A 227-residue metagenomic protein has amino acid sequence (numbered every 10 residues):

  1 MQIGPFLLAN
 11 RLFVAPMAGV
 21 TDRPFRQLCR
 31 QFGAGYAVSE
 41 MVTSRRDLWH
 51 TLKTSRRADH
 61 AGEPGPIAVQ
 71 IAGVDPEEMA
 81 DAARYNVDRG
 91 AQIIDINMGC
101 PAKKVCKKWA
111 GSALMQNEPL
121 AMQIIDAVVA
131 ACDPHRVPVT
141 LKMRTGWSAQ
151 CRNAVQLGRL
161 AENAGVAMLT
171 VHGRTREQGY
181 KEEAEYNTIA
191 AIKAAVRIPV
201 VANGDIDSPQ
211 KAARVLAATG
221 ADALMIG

Functional and structural regions predicted by a protein language model:
M1-I226: Flavin-dependent oxidoreductase catalytic cores
